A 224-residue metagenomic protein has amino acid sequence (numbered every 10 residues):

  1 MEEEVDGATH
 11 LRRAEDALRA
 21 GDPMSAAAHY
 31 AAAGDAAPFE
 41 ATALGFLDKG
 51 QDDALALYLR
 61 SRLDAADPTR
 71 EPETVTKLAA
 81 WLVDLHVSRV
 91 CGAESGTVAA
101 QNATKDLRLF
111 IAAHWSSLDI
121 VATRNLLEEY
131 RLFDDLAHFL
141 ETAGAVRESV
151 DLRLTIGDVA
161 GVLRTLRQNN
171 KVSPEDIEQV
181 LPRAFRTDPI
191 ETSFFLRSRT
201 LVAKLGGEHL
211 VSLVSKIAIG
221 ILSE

Functional and structural regions predicted by a protein language model:
M1-E224: Extended alpha-helical solenoid/arm regions of large eukaryotic scaffolding proteins
